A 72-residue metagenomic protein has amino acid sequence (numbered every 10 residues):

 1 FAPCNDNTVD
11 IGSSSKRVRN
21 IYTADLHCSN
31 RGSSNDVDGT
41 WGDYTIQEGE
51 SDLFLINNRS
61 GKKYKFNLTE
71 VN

Functional and structural regions predicted by a protein language model:
F1-D52, S60: Intrinsic low-complexity, repeat-rich intrinsically disordered segments enriched in small/flexible residues
K16, N67-N72: A short, sequence-level motif marking secondary-structure junctions
D52-T69: Short, surface-exposed terminal/edge motifs of secreted or surface/virion proteins that either
